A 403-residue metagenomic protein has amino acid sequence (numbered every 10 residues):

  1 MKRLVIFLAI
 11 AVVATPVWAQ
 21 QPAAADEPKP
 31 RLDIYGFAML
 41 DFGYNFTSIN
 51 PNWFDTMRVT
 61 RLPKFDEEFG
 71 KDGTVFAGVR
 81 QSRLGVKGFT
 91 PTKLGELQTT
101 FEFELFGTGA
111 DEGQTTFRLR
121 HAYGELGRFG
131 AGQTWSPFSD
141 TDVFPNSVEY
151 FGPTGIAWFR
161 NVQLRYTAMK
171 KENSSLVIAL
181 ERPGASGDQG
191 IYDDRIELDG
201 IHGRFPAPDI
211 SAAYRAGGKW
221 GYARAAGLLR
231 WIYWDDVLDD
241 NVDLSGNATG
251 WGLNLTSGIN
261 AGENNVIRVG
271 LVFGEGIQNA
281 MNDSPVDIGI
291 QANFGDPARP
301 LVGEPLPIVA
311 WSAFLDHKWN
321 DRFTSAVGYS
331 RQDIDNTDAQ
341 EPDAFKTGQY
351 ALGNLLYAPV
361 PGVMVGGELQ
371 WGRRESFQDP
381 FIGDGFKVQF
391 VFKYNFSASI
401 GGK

Functional and structural regions predicted by a protein language model:
L4-V13: Sec-dependent N-terminal signal peptides
T15-A19: Sec/Tat signal peptide C-region and signal peptidase I cleavage site
E27-F54, R58-R61, F65-D188, R204-A207 (+2 more regions): Outer membrane beta-barrel
S48-W53, A110-T116, T141-E149, D188-G200 (+5 more regions): Outer-membrane beta-barrel translocator domains and adjoining extracellular loop/strand segments of Gram-negative
V79, F117, F159, P206-D209 (+6 more regions): Membrane-spanning beta-strands of outer-membrane beta-barrel proteins
E96-G107, R182, A226-W231, T324-T337 (+1 more regions): Transmembrane beta-strand segments that form the barrel wall of outer-membrane beta-barrel proteins
G217-F345, G402: Detector for outer-membrane/organellar transmembrane beta-barrel domains, recognizing the amphipathic beta-strand
Y357-P359, G383-K403: Outer-membrane beta-barrel "beta-signal"
